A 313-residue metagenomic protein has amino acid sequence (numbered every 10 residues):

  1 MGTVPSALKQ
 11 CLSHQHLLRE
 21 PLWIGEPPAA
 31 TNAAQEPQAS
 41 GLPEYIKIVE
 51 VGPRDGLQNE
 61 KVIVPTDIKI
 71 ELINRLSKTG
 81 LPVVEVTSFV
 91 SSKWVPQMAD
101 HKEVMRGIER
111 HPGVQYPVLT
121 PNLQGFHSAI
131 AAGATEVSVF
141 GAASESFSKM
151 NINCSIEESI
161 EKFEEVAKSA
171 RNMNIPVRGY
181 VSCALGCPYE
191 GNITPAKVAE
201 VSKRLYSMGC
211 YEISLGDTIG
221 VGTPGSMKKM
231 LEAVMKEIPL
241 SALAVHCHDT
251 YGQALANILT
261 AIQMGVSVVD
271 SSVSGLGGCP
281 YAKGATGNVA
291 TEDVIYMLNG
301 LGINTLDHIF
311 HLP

Functional and structural regions predicted by a protein language model:
M1-P313: Catalytic cores and adjacent flexible loops of soluble metabolic enzymes that perform enolate/carbanion chemistry on
